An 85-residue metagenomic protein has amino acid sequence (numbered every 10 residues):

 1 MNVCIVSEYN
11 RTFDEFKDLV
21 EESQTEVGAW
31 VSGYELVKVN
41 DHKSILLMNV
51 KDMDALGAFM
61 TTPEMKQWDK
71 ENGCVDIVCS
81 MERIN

Functional and structural regions predicted by a protein language model:
M1-T61, K66-W68, V75-N85: Short S/T/G/P-rich N-terminal loop/turn motif that feeds into the first structured element of a domain
